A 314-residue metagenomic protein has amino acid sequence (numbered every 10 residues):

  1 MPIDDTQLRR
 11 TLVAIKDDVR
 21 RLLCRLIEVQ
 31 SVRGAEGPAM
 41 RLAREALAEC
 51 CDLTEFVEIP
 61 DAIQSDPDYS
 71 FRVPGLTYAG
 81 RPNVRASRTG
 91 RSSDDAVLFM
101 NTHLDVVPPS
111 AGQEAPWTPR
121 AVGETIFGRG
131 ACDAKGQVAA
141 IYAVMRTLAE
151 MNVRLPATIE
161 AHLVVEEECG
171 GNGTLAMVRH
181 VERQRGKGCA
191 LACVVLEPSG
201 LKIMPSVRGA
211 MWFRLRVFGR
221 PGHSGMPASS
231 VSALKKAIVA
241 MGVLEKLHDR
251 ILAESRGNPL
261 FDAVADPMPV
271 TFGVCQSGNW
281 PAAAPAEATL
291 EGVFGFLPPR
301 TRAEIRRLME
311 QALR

Functional and structural regions predicted by a protein language model:
M1-Q7, A14, E49, L76-Y78 (+1 more regions): Metal-dependent amide/peptide-bond hydrolase catalytic core, centered on the "pita-bread" metallohydrolase fold
P2-I126, E150, R154-L155: Acidic/His- and Gly-rich active-site-bordering loop/insert found across diverse amide/peptide-bond hydrolases
R25, A143-E150, V239-K246: Short glycine/serine- and small hydrophobic-enriched flexible loop segments
H103-V106, G112-Q113, P198-L201, R208-G209 (+1 more regions): Short glycine-enriched loops at secondary-structure junctions
G123-C132, G222-S224: A short glycine/serine-rich beta->alpha loop
I126, C132-W212, D262: Acidic/histidine-rich catalytic neighborhood of metal-dependent amide-processing enzymes
